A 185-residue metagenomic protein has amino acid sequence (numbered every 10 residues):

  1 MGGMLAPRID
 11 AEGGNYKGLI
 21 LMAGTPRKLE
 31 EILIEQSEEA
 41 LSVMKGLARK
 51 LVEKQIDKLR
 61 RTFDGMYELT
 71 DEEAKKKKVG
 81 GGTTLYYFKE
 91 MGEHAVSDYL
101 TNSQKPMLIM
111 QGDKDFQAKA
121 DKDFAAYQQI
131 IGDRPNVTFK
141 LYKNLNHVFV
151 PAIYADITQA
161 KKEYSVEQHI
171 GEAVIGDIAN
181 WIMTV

Functional and structural regions predicted by a protein language model:
G3-G14, L19: Short glycine-enriched nucleophile-adjacent loop and the immediately C-terminal alpha-helix near the catalytic center
R8, E30-I34, A120-K122, P151-I153: Short, solvent-exposed loop/turn and secondary-structure capping segments
G18-Y99: Accessory cap/linker subdomain of secreted extracellular hydrolases
L19, F139-Y142: Conserved beta-strand scaffold positions in the cores of enzyme catalytic domains, especially in NTP/NDP-utilizing
S103, I109-Q111: Short beta-strand/loop motif that positions the catalytic acidic residue of the alpha/beta-hydrolase fold
K105, F116-I130: Short alpha-helix in the alpha/beta-hydrolase fold that links the catalytic acid
K114-A118, H147-V148: Acidic catalytic loop of the alpha/beta-hydrolase fold
T138, L145-F149, I153-V185: Catalytic active-site module of serine/aspartate enzymes centered on a nucleophile-bearing elbow/loop
